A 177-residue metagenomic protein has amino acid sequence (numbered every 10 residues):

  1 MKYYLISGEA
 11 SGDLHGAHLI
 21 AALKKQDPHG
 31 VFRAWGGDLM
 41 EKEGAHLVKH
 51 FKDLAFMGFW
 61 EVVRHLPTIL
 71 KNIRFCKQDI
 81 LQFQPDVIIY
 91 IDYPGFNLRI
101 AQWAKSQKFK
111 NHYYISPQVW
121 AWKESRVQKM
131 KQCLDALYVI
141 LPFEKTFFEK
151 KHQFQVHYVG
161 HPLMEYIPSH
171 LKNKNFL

Functional and structural regions predicted by a protein language model:
Y3-L177: Active-site and donor-binding regions of nucleotide-sugar-utilizing enzymes
